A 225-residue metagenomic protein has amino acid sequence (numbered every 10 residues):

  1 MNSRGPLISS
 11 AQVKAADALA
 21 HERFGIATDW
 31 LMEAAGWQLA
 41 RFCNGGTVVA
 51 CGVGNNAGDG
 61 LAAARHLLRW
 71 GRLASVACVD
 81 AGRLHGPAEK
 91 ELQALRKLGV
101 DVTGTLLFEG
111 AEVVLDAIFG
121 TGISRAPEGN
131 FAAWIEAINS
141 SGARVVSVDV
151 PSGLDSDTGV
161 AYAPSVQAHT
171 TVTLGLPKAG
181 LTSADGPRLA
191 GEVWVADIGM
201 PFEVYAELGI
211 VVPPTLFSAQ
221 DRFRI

Functional and structural regions predicted by a protein language model:
M1-V49, I225: An N-terminal, well-structured beta->alpha segment
N2, V13-D17, H21, V49 (+5 more regions): Generic, low-specificity signal for short hydrophobic/alpha-helical stretches with a mild N-terminal bias, encompassing
N2-A11, V113-I225: YjeF_N-associated NAD(P)HX repair module
I8-A11, I26, W30-Q38, N55-G58 (+7 more regions): Conserved active-site and cofactor/substrate-binding residues in soluble primary-metabolism enzymes
D17-F24, C43, R96-G99, G142 (+3 more regions): Structural signal for hydrophobic packing residues in well-ordered secondary-structure cores of soluble enzyme domains
W37-I118, S124-V148: Nucleotide and nucleotide-moiety/phosphate-recognizing core
